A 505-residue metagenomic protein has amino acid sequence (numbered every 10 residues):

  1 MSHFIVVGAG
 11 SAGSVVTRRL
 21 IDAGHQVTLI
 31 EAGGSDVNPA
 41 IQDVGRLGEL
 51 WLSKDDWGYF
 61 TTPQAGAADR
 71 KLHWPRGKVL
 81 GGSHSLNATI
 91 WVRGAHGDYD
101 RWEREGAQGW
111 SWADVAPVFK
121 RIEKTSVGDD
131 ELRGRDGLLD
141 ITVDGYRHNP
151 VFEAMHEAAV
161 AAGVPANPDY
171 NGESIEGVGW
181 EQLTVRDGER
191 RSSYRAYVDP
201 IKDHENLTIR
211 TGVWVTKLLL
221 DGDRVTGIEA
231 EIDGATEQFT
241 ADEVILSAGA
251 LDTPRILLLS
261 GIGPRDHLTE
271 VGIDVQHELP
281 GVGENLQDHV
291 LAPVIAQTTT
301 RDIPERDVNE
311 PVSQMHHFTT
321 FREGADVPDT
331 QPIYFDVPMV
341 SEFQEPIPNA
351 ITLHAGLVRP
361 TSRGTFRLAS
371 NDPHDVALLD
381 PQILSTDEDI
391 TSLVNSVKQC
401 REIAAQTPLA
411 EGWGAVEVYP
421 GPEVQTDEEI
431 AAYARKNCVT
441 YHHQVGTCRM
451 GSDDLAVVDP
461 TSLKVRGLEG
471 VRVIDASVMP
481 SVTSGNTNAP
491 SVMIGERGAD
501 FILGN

Functional and structural regions predicted by a protein language model:
M1-N505: N-terminal redox-cofactor-binding region of secreted/periplasmic oxidoreductases
